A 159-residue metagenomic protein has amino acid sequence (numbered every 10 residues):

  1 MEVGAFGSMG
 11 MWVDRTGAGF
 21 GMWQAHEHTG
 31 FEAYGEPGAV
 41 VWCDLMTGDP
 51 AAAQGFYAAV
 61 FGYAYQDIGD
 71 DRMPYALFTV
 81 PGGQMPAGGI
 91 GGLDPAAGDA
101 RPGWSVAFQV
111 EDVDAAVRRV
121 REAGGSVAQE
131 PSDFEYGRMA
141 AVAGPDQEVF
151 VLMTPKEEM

Functional and structural regions predicted by a protein language model:
M1, H28, G69, P131-S132 (+1 more regions): Short loop/turn and capping residues at structural boundaries
M1-M11, L45-P86, A115, E122 (+1 more regions): Core segments of cupin and vicinal oxygen chelate
M1-P37: Active-site-adjacent scaffolding segments
M1-T16, D49-P50, A107-V149: Vicinal oxygen chelate
S8, H28, P95, M139 (+1 more regions): Surface-exposed, flexible loop/turn segments at secondary-structure boundaries
V13-H26, Y63-R101, E111, P145-K156: Conserved short beta-strand elements that form part of the metal-binding/catalytic scaffold of enzyme active sites
W23-G55, V60-Q66, G103-V106, P155-M159: N-terminal beta-strand motif that seeds the catalytic metal site of vicinal oxygen chelate
